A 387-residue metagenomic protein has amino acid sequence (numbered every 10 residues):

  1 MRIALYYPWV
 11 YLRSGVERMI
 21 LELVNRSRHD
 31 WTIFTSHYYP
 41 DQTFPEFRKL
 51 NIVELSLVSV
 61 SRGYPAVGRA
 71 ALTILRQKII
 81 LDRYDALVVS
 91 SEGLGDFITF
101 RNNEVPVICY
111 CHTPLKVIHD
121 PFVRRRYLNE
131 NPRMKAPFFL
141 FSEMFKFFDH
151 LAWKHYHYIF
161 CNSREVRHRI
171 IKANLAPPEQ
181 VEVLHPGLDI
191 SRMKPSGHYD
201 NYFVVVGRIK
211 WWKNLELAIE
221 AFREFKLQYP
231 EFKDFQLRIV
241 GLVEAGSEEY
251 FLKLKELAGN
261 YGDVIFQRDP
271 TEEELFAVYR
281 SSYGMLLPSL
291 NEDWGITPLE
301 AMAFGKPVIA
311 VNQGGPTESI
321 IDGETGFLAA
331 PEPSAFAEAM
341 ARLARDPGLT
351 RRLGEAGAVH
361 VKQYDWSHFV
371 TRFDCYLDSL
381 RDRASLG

Functional and structural regions predicted by a protein language model:
Y39, Q236-L252, R268: Glycosyltransferase donor-sugar binding loop
Y127-I159: Membrane-proximal helix-turn-helix segments that form the acceptor-binding/catalytic region of lipid-linked
K194-K213, I219-E224, R238: Conserved donor-binding/catalytic core segment of Leloir-type glycosyltransferases
F251-E273: Nucleotide-activated donor-binding/catalytic signature segment of Leloir-type glycosyltransferases, i.e., the conserved
D269-P270, A277-S282: Short alpha-helical donor nucleotide-sugar binding micro-motif in glycosyltransferases
L290: Aromatic "clamp/platform" in nucleotide-sugar-dependent glycosyltransferases that forms part of the donor/acceptor
P307-A310: Short hydrophobic beta-strand element within catalytic cores of glycosyltransferases and related nucleotide-activated
D322-G323, F327-S334, R342-G348: Conserved acidic donor-binding segment of nucleotide-sugar-dependent glycosyltransferases
